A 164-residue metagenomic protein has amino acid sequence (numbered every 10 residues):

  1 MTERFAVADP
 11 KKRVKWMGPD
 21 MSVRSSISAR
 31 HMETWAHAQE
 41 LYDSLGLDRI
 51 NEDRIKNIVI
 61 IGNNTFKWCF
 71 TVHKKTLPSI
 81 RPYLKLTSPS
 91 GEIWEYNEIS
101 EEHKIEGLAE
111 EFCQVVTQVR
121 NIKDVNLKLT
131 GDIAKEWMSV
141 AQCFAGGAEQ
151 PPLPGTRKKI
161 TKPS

Functional and structural regions predicted by a protein language model:
M1-M17, R24: Active-site-adjacent scaffolding segments
W16, W35, W94-Y96, W137: Tryptophan-centered motif/residue detector
M17-T71, F112: Short, contiguous alpha-helical
D43-R49, K74, T117-N126: Short helix-capping/linker segments at secondary-structure and domain boundaries
H73-V115: Glycine/small-residue-rich hydrophobic helix-like segments
S100-S164: C-terminal interaction segments
